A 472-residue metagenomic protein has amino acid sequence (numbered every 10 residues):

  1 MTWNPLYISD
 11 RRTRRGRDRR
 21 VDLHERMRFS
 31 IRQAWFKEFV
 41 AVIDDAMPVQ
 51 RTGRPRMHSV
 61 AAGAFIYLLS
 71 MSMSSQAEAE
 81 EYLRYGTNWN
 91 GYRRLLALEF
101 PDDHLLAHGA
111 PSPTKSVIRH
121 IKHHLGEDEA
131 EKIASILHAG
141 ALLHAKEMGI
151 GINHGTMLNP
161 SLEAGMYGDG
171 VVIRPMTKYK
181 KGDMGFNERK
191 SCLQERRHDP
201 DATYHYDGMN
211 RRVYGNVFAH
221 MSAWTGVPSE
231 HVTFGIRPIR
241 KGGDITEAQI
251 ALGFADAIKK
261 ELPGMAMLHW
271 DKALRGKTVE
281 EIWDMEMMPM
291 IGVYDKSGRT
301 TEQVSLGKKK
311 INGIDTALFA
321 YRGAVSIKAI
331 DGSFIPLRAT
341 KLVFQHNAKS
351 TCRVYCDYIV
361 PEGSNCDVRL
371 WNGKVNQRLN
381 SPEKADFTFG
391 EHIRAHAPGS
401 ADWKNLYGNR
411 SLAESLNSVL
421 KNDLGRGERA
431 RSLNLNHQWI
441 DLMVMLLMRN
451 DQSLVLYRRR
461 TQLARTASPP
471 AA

Functional and structural regions predicted by a protein language model:
M1-E38, Y457-S468, A472: Charged, often Cys/His-bearing segments associated with DNA-binding zinc-finger transcription factors
R17-L69, W439: Basic, short loop/linker segments at the boundary and entry of helix-turn-helix/winged-helix-like folds
P55-A141, A145: Short, positively charged, Gly/Tyr-enriched micro-motifs that form contact patches at catalytic or ligand/partner
I118-E286, G292-Y294: Polybasic low-complexity intrinsically disordered regions
C192, T340-G399: Long, low-complexity, polar/charged, intrinsically disordered or flexibly structured peripheral segments
G298-K308: Short, charged, surface-exposed secondary-structure boundary motifs
G307-V343, A348, D386-S432: Short amphipathic alpha-helical "interface-anchor" segments enriched in bulky aromatics
N405-A472: Basic, amphipathic alpha-helical segments enriched in Lys/Arg and hydrophobic/aromatic residues
